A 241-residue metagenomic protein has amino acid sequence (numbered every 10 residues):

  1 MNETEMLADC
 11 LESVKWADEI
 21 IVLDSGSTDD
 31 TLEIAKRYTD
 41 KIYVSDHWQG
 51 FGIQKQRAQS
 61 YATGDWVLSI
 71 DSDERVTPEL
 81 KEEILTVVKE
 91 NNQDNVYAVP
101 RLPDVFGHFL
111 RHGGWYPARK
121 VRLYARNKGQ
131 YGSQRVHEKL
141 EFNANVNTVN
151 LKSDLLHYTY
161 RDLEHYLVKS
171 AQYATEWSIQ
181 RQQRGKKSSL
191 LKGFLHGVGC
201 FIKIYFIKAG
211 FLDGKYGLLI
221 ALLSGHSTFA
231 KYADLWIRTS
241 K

Functional and structural regions predicted by a protein language model:
M1-E19: Short, well-formed alpha-helical segments that are part of the catalytic scaffolds of diverse glycosyltransferases
E5-A8, D29-Y38, E79-L80: Acidic helix N-cap motif at the loop->helix transition within catalytic regions of sugar-transfer enzymes
S13, D24-E33, H47, D71: A conserved acidic beta->alpha catalytic loop
W16, R37-Y38, R119, A144: Short, structured coil segments at secondary-structure junctions
E19-I20, T148: Hydrophobic/aromatic residues located in beta-strands of well-ordered beta-sheets within soluble catalytic
L32-T63: Conserved donor nucleotide-binding strand/loop of the catalytic core
G52-Q59, D65-W66, I70, T77-K241: Catalytic-site signature of metal-activated, phosphate-bearing donor transferases, centered on the GT-A/GT-A-like
